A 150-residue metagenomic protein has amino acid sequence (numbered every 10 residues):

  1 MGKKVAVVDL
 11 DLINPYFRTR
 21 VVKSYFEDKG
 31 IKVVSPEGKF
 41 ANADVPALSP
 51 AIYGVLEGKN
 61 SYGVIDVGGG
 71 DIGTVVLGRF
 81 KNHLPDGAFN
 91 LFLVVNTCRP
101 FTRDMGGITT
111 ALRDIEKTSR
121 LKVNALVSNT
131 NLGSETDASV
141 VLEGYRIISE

Functional and structural regions predicted by a protein language model:
G2-D44, A51: N-terminal phosphate/diphosphate-binding loop that engages ATP/GTP or pyrophosphate donors across diverse enzyme folds
K4-V5, V33, G63, F89-L91 (+1 more regions): Hydrophobic anchor at the start of a short beta-strand that flanks the dinucleotide cofactor-binding loop
V8-L10, I65, V95: Active-site flanking residues adjacent to catalytic metal/cofactor-binding acidic residues
L10-L12, V67, T130: Generic detector of well-ordered alpha-helical packing
K23-E27, I52-G54, T109-A111, L142-G144: Short, hinge-like loop/turn segments at secondary-structure boundaries
P36-A41, N60-V76: Switch II (G3) loop of P-loop NTPases
L56-G63, G87: Glycine-rich phosphate-binding loop signature in dinucleotide/nucleotide-binding domains
D71-E150: Conserved catalytic-core segment of NTP-binding enzymes
